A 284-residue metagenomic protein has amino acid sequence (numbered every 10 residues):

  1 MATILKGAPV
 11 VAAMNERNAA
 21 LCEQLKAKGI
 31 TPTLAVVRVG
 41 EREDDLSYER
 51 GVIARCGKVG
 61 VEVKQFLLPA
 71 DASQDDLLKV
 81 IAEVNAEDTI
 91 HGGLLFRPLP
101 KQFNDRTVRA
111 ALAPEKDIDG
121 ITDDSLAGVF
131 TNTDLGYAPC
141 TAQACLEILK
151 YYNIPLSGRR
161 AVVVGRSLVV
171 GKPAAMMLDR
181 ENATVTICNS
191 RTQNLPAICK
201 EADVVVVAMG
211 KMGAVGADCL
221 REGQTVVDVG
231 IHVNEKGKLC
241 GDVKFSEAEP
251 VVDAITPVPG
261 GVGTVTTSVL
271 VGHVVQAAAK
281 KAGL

Functional and structural regions predicted by a protein language model:
M1-I30: Positively charged, low-complexity intrinsically disordered leader regions
T31-G40: Short beta-strand segments enriched in small/hydrophobic residues
V39-A54, A127, G136-T225, N234 (+1 more regions): Glycine-rich phosphate/diphosphate-binding loop of Rossmann-like nucleotide-binding domains
C56-A70, V185-I187: Short beta-strand elements in bilobed, periplasmic/extracellular small-molecule ligand-binding domains
D76-D88: Short, well-structured alpha-helical segments in soluble
G92-L156: Anion-binding alpha/beta catalytic cores of soluble intermediary-metabolism enzymes, centered on
F96, A208-M209, V229: Short, well-ordered coil/turn residues at beta-beta hairpins and beta-strand->alpha-helix junctions within
R106-A127, G230-G283: Rossmann-fold NAD(P)-binding glycine/threonine-rich loop
